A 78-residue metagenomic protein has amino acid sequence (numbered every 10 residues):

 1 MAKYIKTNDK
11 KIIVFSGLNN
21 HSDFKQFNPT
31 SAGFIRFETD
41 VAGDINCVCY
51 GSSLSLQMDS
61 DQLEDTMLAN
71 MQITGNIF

Functional and structural regions predicted by a protein language model:
M1-F78: Intrinsic low-complexity, intrinsically disordered or marginally ordered coil/linker segments
